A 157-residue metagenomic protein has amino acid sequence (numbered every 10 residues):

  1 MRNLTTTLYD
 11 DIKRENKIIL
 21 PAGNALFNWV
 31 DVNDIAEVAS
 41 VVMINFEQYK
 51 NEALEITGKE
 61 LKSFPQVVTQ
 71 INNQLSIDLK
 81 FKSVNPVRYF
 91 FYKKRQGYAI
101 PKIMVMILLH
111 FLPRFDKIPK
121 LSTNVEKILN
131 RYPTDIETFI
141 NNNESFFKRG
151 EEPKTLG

Functional and structural regions predicted by a protein language model:
M1-K80, Q96, P101: Oxidoreductase cofactor-interface core, primarily capturing Rossmann-like NAD(P)-dependent enzymes
N16, D116-K117: Short glycine-centered helix-capping/turn motifs at secondary-structure transition points
V30, K62, K120, R131-T134: Conserved active-site and cofactor/substrate-binding residues in soluble primary-metabolism enzymes
V32-S40, S122, I136-N141: Short, amphipathic alpha-helical "lid/cap" segments that border enzyme active or binding sites
E52, Q70, R88-Y92, L121-N124: A general alpha-helix detector
P65-V68, P86, F90, E137-I140: An amphipathic alpha-helix signature
I71-D116, E152-L156: Terminal hydrophobic/aromatic helix or amphipathic segment near a protein terminus
N124, L129-G157: Amphipathic terminal alpha-helices
